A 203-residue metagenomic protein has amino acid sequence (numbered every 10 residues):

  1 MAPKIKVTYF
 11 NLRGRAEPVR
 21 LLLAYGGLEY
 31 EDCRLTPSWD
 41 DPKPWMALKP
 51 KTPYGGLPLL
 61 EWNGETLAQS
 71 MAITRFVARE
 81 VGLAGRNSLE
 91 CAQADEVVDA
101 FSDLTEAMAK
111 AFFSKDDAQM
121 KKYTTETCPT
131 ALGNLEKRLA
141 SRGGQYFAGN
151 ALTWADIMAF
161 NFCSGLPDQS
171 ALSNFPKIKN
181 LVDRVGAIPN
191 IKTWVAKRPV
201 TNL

Functional and structural regions predicted by a protein language model:
A2-G133, S141, A151: GST-like domain detector, emphasizing the conserved glutathione-binding G-site in the N-terminal thioredoxin-like
A2-K4, R184-L203: C-terminal helix/juxtamembrane-tail motif
A72, K177, N190: Residue-level recognition of oxygen-bearing side chains
A78, E136, S164-P167: Amphipathic alpha-helical segments within well-ordered protein domains
L83, K137-A148, P189-R198: Surface-exposed helix-capping loop/turn segments at secondary-structure junctions
A94, Y146-N174, K179, R184-A187 (+1 more regions): GST superfamily/GST-like fold recognition
V97-A100, A111, F160, K197-T201: Short acidic/histidine-centered micro-motifs embedded in hydrophobic/aromatic stretches that mark compact functional
S102, L132-E136, V182, G186: Structural signal for well-ordered, non-membrane alpha-helices
